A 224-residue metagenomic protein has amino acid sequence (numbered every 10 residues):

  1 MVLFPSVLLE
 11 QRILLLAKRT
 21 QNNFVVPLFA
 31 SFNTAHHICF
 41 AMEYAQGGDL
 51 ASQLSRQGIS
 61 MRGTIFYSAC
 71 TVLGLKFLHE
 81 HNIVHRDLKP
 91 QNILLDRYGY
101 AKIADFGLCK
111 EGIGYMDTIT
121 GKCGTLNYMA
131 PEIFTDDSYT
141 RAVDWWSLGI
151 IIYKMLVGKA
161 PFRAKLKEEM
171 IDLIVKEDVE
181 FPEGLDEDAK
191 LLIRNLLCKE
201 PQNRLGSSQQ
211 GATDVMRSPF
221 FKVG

Functional and structural regions predicted by a protein language model:
M1-Q21: Conserved N-lobe beta3->alphaC-helix segment of eukaryotic protein kinase catalytic domains
S31: Activation-segment/catalytic-loop signature of the eukaryotic protein kinase fold
A35-D49, Q53: Conserved short submotifs of the Hanks-type protein kinase catalytic core that shape the nucleotide-binding pocket
Y67-S68: Activation segment signature within eukaryotic-like protein kinase domains
G74-I83: Protein kinase catalytic-loop region centered on the HRD/HxD motif
V157-A160: Structural helix C-cap motif within protein kinase domains
